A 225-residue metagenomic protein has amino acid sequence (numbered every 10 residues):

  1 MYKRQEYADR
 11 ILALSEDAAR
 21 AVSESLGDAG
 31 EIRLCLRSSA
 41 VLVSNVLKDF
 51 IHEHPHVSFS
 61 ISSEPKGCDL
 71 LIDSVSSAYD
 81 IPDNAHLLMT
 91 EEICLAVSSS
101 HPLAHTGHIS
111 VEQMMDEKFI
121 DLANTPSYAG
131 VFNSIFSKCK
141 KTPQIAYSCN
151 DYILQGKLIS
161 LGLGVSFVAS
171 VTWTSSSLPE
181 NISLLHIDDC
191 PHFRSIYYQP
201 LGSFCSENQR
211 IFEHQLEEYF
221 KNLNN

Functional and structural regions predicted by a protein language model:
K3-E24: Alpha-helical "hinge/linker" immediately C-terminal to small N-terminal DNA-binding modules
G27-D80: Central regulatory/effector-binding core of bacterial HTH transcription factors
S58-S63, D121-L122, T142-D151: Short beta-strand-to-loop elements that line the ligand-binding cleft of bilobed periplasmic-binding protein-like
G67, V75-Y79, S134, K138 (+1 more regions): A ligand-binding cleft/hinge motif common to bilobed small-molecule-binding domains
I81-I93, V97-F119: Flexible hinge/capping segments at coil-to-helix
N84-I93, S170, P179-F193: Short beta-strand->loop
L103, E117-C139, L223: Secondary-structure junction motif
I182-N225: A late-sequence structural motif
